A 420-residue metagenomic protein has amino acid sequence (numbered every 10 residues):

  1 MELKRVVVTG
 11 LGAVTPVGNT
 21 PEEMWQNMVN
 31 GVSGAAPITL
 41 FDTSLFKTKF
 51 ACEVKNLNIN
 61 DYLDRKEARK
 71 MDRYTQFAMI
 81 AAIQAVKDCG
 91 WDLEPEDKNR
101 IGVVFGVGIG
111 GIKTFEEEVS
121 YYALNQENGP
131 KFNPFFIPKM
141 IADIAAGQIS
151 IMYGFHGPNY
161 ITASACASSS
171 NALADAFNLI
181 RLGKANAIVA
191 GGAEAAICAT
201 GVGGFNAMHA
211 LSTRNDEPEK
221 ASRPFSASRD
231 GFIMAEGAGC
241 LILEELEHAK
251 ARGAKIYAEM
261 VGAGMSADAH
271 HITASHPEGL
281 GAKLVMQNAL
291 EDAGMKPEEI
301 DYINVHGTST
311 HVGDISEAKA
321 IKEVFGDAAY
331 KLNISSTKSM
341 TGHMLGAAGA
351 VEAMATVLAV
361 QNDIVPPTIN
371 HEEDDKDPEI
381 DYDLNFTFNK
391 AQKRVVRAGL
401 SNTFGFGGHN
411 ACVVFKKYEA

Functional and structural regions predicted by a protein language model:
M1-E67, C89, E247-E259, M354-T368 (+1 more regions): ACP-dependent fatty acid/polyketide chain-elongation machinery
M1-V8, P95-K98, A293-E299, Y330 (+1 more regions): Flexible, low-complexity linker/loop segments at domain and module junctions
R5-T9, A36, D216-A293, Y302 (+1 more regions): Condensing-enzyme catalytic core mediating Claisen C-C bond formation in acyl metabolism
V8, E23-M24, V32-S164, A193-V202 (+1 more regions): Conserved beta-ketoacyl condensing-enzyme motif
G10, M28, A82, V103 (+10 more regions): Conserved small-residue
T39, K184-D230, A263-P277, G307-D314 (+1 more regions): Acyl-CoA/ACP chain-elongation machinery
A78-W91, A145, S150-Y153, P158-E194 (+3 more regions): Active-site-proximal alpha-helical scaffold in enzymes
A123-N133, A174, N178, E194-A251 (+2 more regions): Glycine-/small-residue-rich "gating" segment that lines the acyl/pantetheine channel and substrate pocket
